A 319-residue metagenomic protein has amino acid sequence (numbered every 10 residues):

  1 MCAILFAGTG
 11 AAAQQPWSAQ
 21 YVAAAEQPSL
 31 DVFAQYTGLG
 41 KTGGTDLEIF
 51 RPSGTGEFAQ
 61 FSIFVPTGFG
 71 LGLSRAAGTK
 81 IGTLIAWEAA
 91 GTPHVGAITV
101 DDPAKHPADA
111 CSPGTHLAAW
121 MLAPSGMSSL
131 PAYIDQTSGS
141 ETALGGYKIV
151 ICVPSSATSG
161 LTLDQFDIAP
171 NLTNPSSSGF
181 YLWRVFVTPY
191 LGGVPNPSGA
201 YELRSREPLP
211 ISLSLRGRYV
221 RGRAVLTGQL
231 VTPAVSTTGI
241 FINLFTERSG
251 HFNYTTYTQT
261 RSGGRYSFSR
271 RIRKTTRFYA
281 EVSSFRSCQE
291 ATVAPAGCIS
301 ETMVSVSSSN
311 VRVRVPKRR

Functional and structural regions predicted by a protein language model:
M1, A157-D164, I168, I211 (+2 more regions): Terminal low-complexity, poorly structured segments
M1-A7: Bacterial N-terminal signal peptides
A3, T37, R51, G139-T142 (+5 more regions): Generic marker of residues within folded, mature protein domains
F6, T115-H116, S156, T292-V293 (+1 more regions): Extracellular/secretory pathway and lumenal proteins
G8-T9, E57, Y181, A224 (+1 more regions): Generic detector of short, well-ordered, non-transmembrane alpha-helical segments enriched in hydrophobic residues
A12-E207: Ser/Thr/Pro/Gly-rich, low-complexity intrinsically disordered stalk/linker tracts of secreted and surface-exposed
E202-R319: Low-complexity, Ser/Thr/Pro-rich intrinsically disordered linker/stalk segments at domain junctions
